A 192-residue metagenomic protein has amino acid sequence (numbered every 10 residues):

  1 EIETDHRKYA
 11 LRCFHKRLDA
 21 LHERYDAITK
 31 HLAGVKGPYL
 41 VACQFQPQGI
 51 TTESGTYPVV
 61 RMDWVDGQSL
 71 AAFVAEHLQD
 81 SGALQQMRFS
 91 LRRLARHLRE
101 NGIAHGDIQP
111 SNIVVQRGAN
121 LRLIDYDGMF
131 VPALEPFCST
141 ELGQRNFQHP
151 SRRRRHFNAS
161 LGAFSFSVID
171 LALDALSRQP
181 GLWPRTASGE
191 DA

Functional and structural regions predicted by a protein language model:
E1-A42: ATP-binding glycine-rich loop module of kinase domains
Y39-Q86, P136: Conserved structural core of kinase catalytic domains
A95, R99-S111, V115: Catalytic-loop of the protein kinase fold
N112-I124: Conserved protein kinase catalytic/activation segment
D125-F130: Activation of the activation-loop gatekeeper triad in protein kinase-fold domains
F137-S151: Conserved activation segment of eukaryotic-like protein kinases, specifically the C-terminal portion of the activation
S151-S160: Conserved end of the kinase activation segment
A175-A192: Helical subdomain adjoining the active site within ATP-dependent kinase catalytic cores
